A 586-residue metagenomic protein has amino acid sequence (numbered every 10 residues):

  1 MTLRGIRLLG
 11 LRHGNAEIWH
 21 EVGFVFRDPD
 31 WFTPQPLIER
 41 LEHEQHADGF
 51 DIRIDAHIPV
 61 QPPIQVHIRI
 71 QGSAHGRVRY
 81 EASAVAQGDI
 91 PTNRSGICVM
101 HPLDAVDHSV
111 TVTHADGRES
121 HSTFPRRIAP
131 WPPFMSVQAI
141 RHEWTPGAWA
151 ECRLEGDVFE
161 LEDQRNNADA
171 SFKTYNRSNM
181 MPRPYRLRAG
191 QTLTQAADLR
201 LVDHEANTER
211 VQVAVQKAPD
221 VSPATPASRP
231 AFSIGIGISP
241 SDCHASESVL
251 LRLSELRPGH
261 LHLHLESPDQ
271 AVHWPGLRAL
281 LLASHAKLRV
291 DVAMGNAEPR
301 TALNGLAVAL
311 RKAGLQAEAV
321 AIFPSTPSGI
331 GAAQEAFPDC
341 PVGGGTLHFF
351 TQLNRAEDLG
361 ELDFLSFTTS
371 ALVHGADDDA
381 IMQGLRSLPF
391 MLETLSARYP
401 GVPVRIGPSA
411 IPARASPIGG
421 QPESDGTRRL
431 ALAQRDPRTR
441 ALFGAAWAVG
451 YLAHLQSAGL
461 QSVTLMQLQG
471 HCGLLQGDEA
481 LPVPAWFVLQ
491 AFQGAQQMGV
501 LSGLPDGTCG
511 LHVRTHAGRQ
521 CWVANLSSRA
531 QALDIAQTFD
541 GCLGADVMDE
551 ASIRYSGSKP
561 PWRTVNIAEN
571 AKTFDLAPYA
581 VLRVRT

Functional and structural regions predicted by a protein language model:
M1-D55, V110, P258, H262: Acidic-aromatic substrate-binding/catalytic surfaces of carbohydrate-active enzymes
D28-Q87, E162-S171: Extended, loop-rich substrate-binding clefts of extracytoplasmic carbohydrate-active enzymes
H57-P59, H142-S222, H264: Beta-strand-rich recognition/accessory modules
R77-E155, L543-K559, R563: Polysaccharide-binding surfaces and accessory modules of carbohydrate-active proteins
N166, G503, V523-T586: C-terminal beta-sandwich/jelly-roll accessory domains of carbohydrate-active enzymes
I234-Q270, L280-L281, A313: Catalytic domains of carbohydrate-active enzymes, especially glycoside hydrolases
A319-A441: Noncatalytic carbohydrate-binding groove/subsite architecture in carbohydrate-active enzymes
G407-V488, G503-P505, G510: Aromatic/acidic polysaccharide-binding cleft in carbohydrate-active enzymes
